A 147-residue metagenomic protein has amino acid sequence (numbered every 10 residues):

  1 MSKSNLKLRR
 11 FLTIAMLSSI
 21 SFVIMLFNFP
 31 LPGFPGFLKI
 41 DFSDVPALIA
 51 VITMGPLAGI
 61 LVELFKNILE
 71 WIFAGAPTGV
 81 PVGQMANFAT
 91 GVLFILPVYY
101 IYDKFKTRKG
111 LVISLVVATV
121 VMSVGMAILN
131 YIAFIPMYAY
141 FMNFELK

Functional and structural regions predicted by a protein language model:
M1-K147: Loop-helix junctions at membrane interfaces
